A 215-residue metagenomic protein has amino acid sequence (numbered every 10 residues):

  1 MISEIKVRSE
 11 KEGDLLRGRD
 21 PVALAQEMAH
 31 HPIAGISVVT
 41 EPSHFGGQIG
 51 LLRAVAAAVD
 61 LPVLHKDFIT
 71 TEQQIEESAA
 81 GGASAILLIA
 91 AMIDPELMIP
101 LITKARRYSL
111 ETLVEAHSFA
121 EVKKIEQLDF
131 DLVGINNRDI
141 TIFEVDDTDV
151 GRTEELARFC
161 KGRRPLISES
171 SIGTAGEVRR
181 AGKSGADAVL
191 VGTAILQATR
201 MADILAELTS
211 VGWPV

Functional and structural regions predicted by a protein language model:
M1-V63, T70-Q73, K104, S109-L132 (+5 more regions): Conserved N-terminal beta1-alpha1 strand-loop-helix module at the mouth
L52-A54, A85, R179: Extended, folded domain segments that form the structural surfaces/walls around functional sites
E76-G81, P100-K104: Active-site-proximal loop->helix
A80-L97, G134-E144, S184-L205: Glycine-rich phosphate-binding active-site loops on the catalytic face of alpha/beta enzymes
I167-S170, L190: Glycine-rich anion-binding loop/nest that anchors nucleotide
